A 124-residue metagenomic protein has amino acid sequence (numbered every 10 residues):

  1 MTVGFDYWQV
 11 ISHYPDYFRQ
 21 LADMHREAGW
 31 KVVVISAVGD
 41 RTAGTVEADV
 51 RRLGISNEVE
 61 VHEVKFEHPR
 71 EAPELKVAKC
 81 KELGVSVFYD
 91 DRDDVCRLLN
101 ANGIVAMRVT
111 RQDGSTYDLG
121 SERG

Functional and structural regions predicted by a protein language model:
M1-V3, V85-S86: The start of beta-strands in P-loop NTPase/AAA+ ATPase cores
T2-E71: Alpha-helical substrate-recognition element adjacent to the catalytic core
M24-H25, K79, L98: Alpha-helical scaffold elements within enzyme catalytic domains, especially in hydrolases
G39-G44, E67-E74, D94-L99, S121-G124: Low-complexity, flexible helical/coil segments
E60-G84, F88: Mid-chain, well-packed structural core segment of small domains
L83-G124: Acidic, Mg2+-coordinating phosphoryl-transfer loop and its flanking beta/alpha structural elements, shared across
